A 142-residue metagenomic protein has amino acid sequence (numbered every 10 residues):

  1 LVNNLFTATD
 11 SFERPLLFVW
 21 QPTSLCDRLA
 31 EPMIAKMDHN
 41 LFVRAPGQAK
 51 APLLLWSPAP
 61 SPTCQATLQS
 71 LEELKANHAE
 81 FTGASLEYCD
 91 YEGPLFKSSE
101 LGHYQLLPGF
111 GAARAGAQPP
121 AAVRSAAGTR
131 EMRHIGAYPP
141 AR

Functional and structural regions predicted by a protein language model:
L1-R142: Acidic, glycine- and Ser/Thr-rich low-complexity intrinsically disordered tracts in extracellular/secreted proteins
